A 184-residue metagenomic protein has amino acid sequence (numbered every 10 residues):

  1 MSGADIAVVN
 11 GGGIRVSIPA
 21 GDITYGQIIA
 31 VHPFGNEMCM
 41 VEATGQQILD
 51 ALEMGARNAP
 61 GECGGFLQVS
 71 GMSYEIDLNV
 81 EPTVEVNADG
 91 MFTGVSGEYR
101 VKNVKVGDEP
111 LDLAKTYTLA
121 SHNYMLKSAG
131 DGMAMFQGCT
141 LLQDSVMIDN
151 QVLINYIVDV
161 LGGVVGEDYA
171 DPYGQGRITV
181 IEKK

Functional and structural regions predicted by a protein language model:
M1-K184: Catalytic centers of hydrolytic enzymes
